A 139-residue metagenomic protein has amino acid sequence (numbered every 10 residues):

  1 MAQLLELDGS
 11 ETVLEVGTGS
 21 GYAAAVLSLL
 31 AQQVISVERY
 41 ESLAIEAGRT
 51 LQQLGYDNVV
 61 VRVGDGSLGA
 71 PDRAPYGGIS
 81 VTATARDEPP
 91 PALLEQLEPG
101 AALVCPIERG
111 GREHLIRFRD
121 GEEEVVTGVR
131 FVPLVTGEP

Functional and structural regions predicted by a protein language model:
A2-L4: SAM-dependent Rossmann-like transferase core, predominantly class I methyltransferases with a strong bias toward
E6-V125: Conserved nucleotide-cofactor-binding alpha/beta core module
E123-T136: Conserved histidine-centered catalytic loops in small-molecule metabolism enzymes
P139: Extended, well-structured beta-strand/loop surface patches that form recognition or cofactor-anchoring regions within
